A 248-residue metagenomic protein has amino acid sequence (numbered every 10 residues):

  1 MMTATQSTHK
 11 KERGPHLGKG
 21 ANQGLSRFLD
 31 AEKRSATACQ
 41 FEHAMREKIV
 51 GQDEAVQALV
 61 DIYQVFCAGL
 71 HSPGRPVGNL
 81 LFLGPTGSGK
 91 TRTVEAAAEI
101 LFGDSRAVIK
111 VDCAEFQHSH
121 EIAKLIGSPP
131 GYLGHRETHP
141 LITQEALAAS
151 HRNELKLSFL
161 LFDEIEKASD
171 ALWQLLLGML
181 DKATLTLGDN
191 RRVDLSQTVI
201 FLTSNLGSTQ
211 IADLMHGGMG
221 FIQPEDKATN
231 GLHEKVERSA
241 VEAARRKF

Functional and structural regions predicted by a protein language model:
M1-F248: AAA+ P-loop NTPase nucleotide-binding core of proteostasis motors
